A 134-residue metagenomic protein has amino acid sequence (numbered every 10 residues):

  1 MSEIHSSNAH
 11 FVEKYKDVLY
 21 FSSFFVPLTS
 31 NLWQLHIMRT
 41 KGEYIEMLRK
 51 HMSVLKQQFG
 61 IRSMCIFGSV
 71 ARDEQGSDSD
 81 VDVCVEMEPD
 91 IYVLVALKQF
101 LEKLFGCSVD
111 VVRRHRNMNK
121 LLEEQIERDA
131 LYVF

Functional and structural regions predicted by a protein language model:
M1-S2, L131: Accessible peptide chain termini
S2-F11: Extreme N-terminal basic, low-complexity initiation segments that serve as generic localization/processing leaders
H10-S63, A71-S77, M87-F134: Catalytic core of pol beta-like nucleotidyltransferases
C65, D82-C84: Short, well-ordered beta-strand segments
